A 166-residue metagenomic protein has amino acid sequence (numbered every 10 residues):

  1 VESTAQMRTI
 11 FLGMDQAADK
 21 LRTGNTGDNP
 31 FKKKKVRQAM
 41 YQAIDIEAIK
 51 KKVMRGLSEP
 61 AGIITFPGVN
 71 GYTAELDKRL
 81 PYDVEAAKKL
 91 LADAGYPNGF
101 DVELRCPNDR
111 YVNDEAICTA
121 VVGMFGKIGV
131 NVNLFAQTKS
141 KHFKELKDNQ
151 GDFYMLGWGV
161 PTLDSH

Functional and structural regions predicted by a protein language model:
V1, E103-L104, I117, G123-H166: Periplasmic binding protein-like
V1-R22, F153-V160: Extracellular/periplasmic solute-recognition and catalytic clefts
R8-I10, F100, I128: Envelope-exposed proteins and targeting segments
A18-V36: Short helix-loop capping/hinge motifs at secondary-structure junctions, enriched in acidic/polar residues
D19, V36, Y41-S58, N70 (+3 more regions): Sec-exported extracytoplasmic/periplasmic mature domains
K34, V84-E103: Immediate post-signal peptide segment of exported/extracytoplasmic ligand-binding proteins
Q42, E59-D93, R110-E115: Structural transition elements
